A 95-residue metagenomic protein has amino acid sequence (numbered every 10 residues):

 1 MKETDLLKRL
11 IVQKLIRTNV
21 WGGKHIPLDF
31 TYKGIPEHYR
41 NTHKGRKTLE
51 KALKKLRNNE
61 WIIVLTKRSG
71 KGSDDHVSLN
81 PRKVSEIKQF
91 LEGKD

Functional and structural regions predicted by a protein language model:
M1-K24: Short alpha-helical segments that sit at the start of domains
W21-R40: Short acidic, hydrophobic short linear motifs in intrinsically disordered regions
T42-N59: Short amphipathic alpha-helical interaction segments
R57-R68: A short, conserved structural fragment
S69-L79: Minor-groove-contacting beta-hairpin "wing" of winged helix-turn-helix DNA-binding domains
S78-D95: Short, amphipathic alpha-helical interaction segments positioned at domain boundaries
